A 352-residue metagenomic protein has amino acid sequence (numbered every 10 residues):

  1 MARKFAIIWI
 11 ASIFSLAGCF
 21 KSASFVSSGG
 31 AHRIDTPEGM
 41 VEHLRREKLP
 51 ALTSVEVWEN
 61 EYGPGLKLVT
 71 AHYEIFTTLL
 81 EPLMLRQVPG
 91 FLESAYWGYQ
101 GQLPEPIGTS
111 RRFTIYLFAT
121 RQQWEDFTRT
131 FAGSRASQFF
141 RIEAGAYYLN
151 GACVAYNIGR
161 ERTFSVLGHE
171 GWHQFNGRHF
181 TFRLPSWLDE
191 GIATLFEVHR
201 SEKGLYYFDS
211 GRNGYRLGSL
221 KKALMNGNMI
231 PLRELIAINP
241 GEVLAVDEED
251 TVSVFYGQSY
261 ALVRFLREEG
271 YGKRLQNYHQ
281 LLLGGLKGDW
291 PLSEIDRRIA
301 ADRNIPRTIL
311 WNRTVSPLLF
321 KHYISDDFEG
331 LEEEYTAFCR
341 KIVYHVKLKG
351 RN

Functional and structural regions predicted by a protein language model:
M1-W9: Bacterial N-terminal signal peptides that target proteins for export
L16-G18: C-terminal motif of bacterial Sec signal peptides marking the signal peptidase cleavage site
F20-A23: Bacterial signal peptide processing site
S27-V57: Post-signal peptide N-terminal segment of mature Sec-exported envelope proteins
E47, N60-P185, P291: Juxtacatalytic substrate-recognition/specificity segment
A51-N60, I305-L310: Short linear motifs in intrinsically disordered
A136-C153, F180-N352: Acidic/His/Gly-enriched intrinsically disordered linker/tail segments that often contain short helix/coil "MoRF-like"
